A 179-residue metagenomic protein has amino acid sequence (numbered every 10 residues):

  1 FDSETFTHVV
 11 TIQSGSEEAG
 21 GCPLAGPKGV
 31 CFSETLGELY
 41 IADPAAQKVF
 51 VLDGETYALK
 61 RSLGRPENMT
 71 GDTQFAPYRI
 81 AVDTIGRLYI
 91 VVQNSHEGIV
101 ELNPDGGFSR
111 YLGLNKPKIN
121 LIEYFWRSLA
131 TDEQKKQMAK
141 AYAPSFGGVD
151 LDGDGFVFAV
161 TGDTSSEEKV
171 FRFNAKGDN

Functional and structural regions predicted by a protein language model:
F1-N179: Eukaryotic scaffold repeat domains enriched in small/polar residues
